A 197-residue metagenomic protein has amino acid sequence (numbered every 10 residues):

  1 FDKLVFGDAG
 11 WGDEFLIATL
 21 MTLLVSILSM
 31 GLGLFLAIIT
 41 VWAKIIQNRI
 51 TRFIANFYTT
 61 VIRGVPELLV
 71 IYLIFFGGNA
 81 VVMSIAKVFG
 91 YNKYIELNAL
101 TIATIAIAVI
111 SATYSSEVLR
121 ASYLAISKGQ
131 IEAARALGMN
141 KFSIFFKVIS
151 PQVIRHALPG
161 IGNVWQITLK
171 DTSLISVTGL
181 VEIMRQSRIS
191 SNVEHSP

Functional and structural regions predicted by a protein language model:
F1-P197: Transmembrane alpha-helices and adjacent helix-loop boundaries
